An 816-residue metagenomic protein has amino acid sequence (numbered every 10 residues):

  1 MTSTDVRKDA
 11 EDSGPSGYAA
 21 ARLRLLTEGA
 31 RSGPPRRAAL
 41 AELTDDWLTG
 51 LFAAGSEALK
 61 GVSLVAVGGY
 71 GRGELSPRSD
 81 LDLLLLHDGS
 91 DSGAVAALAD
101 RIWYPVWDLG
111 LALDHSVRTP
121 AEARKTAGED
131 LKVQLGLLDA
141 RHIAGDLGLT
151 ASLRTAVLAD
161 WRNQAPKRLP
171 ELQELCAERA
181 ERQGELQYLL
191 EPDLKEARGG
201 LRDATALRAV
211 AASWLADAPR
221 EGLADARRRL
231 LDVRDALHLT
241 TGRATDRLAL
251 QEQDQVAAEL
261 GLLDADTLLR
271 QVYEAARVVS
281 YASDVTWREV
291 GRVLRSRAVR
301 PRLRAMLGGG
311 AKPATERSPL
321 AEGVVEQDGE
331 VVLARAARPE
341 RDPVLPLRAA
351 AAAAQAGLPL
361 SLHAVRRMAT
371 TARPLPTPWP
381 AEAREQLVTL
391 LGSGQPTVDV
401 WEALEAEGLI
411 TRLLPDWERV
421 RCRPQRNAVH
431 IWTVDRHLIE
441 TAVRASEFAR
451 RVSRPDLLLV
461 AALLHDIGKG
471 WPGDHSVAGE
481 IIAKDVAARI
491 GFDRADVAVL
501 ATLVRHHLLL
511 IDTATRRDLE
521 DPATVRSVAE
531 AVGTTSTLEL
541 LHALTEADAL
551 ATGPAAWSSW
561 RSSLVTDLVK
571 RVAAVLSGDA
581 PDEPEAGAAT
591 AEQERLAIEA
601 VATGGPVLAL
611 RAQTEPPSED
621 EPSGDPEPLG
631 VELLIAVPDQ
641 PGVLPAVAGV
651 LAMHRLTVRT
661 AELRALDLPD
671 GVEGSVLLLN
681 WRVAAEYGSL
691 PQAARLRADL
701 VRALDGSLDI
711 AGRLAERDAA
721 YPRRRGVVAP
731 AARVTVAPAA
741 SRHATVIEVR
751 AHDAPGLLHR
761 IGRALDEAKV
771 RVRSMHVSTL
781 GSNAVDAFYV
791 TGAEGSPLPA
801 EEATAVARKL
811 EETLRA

Functional and structural regions predicted by a protein language model:
M1-K60, R78, E185: N-terminal regions immediately upstream of nucleotidyltransferase
S3-T4, R22-L23, W161-P301, L358 (+2 more regions): Conserved nucleotidyltransferase catalytic core and NTase-mimicking acidic/glycine-rich helix/loop elements in nucleic
T27-A38, L186-E196, V331-R335, R384-T389 (+2 more regions): Active-site flanking loop/helix segments enriched in acidic
R36, D45-A96: Active-site nucleotide-donor binding segment shared across nucleotidyl transfer reactions
A41-D45, T49, G55, V95-G148 (+1 more regions): Conserved catalytic core of two-metal-ion nucleotidyltransferases
E42-V65, L207-A218, V429-V460, H475-A478 (+1 more regions): Alpha-helical phosphate/pyrophosphate-handling elements in metalloenzyme active cores
G73-L98, A258, T433, F448-V575: Divalent metal-dependent catalytic cores for phosphoryl transfer on phosphate-bearing substrates
R229-D232, Q255, L262, D266 (+3 more regions): Regulatory modules associated with amino-acid/nitrogen control
